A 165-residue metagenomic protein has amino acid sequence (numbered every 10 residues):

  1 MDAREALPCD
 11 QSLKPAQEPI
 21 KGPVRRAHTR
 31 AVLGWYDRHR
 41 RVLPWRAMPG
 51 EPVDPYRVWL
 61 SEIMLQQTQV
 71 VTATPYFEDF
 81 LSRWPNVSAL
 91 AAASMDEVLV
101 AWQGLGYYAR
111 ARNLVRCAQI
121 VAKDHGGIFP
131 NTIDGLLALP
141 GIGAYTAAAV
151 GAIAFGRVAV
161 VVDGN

Functional and structural regions predicted by a protein language model:
A6, Q17, R26, R30-N165: Catalytic cores of DNA base-excision repair glycosylases
S12-P15, P19: Cationic, low-complexity basic patches in intrinsically disordered or flexible, solvent-exposed regions
